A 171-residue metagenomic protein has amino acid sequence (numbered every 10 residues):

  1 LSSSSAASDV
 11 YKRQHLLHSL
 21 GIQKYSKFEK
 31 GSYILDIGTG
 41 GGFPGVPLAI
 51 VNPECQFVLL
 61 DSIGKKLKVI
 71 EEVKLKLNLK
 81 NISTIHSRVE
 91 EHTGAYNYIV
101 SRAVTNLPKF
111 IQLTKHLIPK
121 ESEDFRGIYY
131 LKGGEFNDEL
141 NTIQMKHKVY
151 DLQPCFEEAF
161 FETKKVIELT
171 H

Functional and structural regions predicted by a protein language model:
L1-A7, Y11: Single conserved hydrophobic/aromatic residue that forms the stacking wall/gate of nucleotide- or nucleobase-binding
D9-I22: A glycine-rich, Thr/Ser-enriched phosphate-binding loop motif common to dinucleotide/cofactor-binding enzymes
L20-S101: Conserved SAM/SAH cofactor-binding pocket of Class I
N52, I118-E123: Helix-to-beta-strand junctions that scaffold the AdoMet/dcAdoMet cofactor pocket in Class I SAM-dependent enzymes
V73-K74, I118, Q144: Conserved hydrophobic residues forming the short capping helix/wall of the S-adenosyl-L-methionine
Y98-I111, K115-H116: A short SAM/SAH-binding and catalytic strip from SAM-dependent methyltransferases
S122-E135: Conserved beta-strand signature within the Rossmann-like core of class I S-adenosyl-L-methionine
E135-H171: Active-site capping/gating segments
